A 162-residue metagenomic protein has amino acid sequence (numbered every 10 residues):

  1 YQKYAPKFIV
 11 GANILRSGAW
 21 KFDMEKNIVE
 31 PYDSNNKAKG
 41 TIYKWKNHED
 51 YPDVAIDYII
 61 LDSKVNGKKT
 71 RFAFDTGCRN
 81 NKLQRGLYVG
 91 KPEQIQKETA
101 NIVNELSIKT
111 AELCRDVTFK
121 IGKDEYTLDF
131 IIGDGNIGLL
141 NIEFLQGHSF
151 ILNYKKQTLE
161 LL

Functional and structural regions predicted by a protein language model:
Y1-L162: Pepsin/retropepsin-fold aspartyl endopeptidases
